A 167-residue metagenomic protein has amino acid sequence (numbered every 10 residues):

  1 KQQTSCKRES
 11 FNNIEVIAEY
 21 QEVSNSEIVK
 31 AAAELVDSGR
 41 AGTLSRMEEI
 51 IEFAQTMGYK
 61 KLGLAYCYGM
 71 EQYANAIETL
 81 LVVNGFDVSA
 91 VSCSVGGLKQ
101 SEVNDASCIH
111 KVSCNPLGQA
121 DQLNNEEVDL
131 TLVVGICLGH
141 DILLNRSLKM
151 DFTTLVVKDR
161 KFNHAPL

Functional and structural regions predicted by a protein language model:
K1-K61, Y68-G69: Electropositive, gly/pro-rich neighborhoods at or near active sites that engage anionic ligands
G39-G42, S107-V112, L130-T131: Short, flexible loop segments at the rims of nucleotide/cofactor-binding pockets, characterized by
R40-L44, Y66-A74, V134-I142: Gly/Ser/Thr-rich loops at beta-strand to alpha-helix junctions that form or flank small-molecule/cofactor-binding
S45, K111-N125, I136-L138: Active-site glycine-rich loop that binds ribose-phosphate moieties when present
G58-Y66, A90-S92, T131-V133: Short glycine-rich or small-residue beta-strand-to-loop segments that form or flank ligand, phosphate, metal/Fe-S
Y73-D121: Long, charge-dense
Y73-L80, D141-M150: Short Gly/Thr/Asp-enriched flexible loops that form oxyanion-binding sites at enzyme active sites
K149-L167: Short, flexible loop segments at boundaries between secondary-structure elements
